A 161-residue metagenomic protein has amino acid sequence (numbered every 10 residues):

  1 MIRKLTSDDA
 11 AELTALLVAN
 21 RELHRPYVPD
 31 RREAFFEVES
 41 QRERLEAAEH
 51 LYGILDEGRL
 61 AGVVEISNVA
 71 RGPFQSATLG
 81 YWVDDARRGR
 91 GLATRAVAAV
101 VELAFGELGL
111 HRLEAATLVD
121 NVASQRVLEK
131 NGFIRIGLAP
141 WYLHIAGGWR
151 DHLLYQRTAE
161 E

Functional and structural regions predicted by a protein language model:
M1-E12, L16-P26, L51, L55-E161: Acyl-donor (CoA/ACP) binding surface of acyl/acetyltransferases
E22-R44: Conserved GNAT-fold acetyl-CoA-binding loop/helix
E43-G53: A short helix-loop-beta-strand connector motif used in the catalytic cores of GNAT acetyltransferases and, in some
